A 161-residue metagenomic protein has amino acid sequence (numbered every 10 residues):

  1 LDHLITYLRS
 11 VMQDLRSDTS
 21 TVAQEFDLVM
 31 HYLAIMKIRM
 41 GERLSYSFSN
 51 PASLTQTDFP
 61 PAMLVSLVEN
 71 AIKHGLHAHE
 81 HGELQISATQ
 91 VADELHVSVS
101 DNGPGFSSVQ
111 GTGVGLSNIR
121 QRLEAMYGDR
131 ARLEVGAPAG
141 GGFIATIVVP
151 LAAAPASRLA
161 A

Functional and structural regions predicted by a protein language model:
L1-A139, F143-T146: Two-component histidine phosphotransfer core
V148-A161: C-terminal end segment of the histidine kinase catalytic
